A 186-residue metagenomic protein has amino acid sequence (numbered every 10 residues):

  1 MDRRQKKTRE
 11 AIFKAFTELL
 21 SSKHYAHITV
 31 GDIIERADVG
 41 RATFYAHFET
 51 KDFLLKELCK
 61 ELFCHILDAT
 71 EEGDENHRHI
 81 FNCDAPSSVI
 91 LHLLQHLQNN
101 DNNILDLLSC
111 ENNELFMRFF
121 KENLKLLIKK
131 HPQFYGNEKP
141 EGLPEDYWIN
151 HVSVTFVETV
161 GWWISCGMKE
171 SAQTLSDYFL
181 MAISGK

Functional and structural regions predicted by a protein language model:
M1-Q5: N-terminal intrinsically disordered/low-complexity leader segments
K7-V30: Short, amphipathic alpha-helix enriched in basic
K14-E18, R36, F53-G73, S88 (+2 more regions): Alpha-helical structural segments
K23-F53: Helix-turn-helix
E71-N100: Hydrophobic alpha-helical connector segments
H92-R118: Amphipathic alpha-helical segments used for helix-helix packing
E111-N137, D146-N150, V154-V157: Amphipathic alpha-helical packing segments from all-alpha helical-bundle domains
Q133, E145-D146, S153-K186: C-terminal peripheral helix-coil segments that are non-catalytic and often amphipathic
